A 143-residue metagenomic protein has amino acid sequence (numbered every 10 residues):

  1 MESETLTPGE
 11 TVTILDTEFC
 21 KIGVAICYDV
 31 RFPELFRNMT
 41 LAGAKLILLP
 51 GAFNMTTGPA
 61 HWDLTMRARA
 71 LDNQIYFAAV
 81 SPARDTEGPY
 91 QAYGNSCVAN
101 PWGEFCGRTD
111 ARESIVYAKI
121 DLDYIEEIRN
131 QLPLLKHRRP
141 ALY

Functional and structural regions predicted by a protein language model:
M1-A42, M55-L64, A68, Q131-L134: Active-site catalytic loop in hydrolytic enzyme cores
V24, F77-A79, V98: Structural beta-sheet core signal
L46, Y76: Short, Asp-centered acidic motifs that coordinate Mg2+ and/or phosphate in catalytic or ligand-binding sites
G51-A52, V80-A83: Short secondary-structure boundary segments
N54-T57, D85-E87: Short gly/pro/ser/thr-enriched loop/turn and capping motifs at secondary-structure boundaries
N73: Aromatic- and carboxylate-lined catalytic core of secreted/periplasmic carbohydrate-active enzymes
P82-Y143: C-terminal beta-strand edge segments of enzyme domains
